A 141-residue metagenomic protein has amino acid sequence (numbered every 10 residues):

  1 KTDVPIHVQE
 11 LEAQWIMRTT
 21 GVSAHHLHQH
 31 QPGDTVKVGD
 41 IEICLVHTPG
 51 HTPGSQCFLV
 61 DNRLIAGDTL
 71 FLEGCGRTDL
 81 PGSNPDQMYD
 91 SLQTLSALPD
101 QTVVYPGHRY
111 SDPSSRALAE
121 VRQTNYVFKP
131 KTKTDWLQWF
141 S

Functional and structural regions predicted by a protein language model:
K1-C44, Q123-V127: Active-site HxH/HxHxD metal-binding segment of metal-dependent hydrolases
W15, G21-V22, E42-H47, P53-F140: Metallo-beta-lactamase
Q31, T52-P53: Short gly/pro-enriched beta-turn/loop segments at secondary-structure junctions
